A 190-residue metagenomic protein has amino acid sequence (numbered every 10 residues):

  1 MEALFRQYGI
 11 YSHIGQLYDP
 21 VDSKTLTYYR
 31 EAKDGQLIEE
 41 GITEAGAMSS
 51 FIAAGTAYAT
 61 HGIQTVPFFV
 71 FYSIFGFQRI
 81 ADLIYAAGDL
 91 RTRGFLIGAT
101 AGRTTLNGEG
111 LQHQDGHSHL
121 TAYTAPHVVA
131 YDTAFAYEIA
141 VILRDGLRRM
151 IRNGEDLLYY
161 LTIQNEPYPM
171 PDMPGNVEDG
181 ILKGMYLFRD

Functional and structural regions predicted by a protein language model:
M1-K183: Thiamine diphosphate
K183-D190: Generic long, charged, amphipathic alpha-helical segments
